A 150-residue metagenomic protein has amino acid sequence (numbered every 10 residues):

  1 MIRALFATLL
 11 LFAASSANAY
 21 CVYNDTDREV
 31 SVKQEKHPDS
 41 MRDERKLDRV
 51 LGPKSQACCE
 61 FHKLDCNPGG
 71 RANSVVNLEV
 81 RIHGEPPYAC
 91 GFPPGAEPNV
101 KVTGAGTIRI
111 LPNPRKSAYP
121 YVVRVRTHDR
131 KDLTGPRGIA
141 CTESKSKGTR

Functional and structural regions predicted by a protein language model:
I2-A13: Sec-dependent N-terminal signal peptides
S15-R150: Intrinsically disordered, low-complexity segments enriched in small/polar residues
